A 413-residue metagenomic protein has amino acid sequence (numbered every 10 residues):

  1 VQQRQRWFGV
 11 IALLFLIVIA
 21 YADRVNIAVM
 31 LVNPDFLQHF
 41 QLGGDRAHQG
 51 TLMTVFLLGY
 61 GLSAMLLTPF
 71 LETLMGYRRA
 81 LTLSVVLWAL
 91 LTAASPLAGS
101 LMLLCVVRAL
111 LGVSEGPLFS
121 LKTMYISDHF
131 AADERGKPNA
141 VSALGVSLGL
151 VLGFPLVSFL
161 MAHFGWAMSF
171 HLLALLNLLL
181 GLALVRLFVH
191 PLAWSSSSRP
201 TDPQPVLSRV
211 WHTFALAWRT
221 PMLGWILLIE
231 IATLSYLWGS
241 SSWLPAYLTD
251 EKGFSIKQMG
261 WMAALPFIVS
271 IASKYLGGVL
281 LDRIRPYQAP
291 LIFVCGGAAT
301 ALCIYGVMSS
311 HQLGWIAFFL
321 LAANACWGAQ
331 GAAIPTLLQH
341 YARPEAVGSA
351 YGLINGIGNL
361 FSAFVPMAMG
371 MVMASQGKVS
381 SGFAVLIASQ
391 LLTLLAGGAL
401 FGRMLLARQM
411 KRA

Functional and structural regions predicted by a protein language model:
V1-Q2, A193-I226: Juxtamembrane intracellular "pre-TM" segments in multi-pass secondary transporters
A28-V29, P221-Y275, G331, P335: Extracytoplasmic gate region of multi-pass secondary transporters
L62-G99: Conserved MFS/SLC helix-loop-helix module at the cytosolic interface between two early adjacent transmembrane helices
S63-G76, Y275-P286, M373: Helix-to-loop junctions at the C-terminal end of transmembrane segments in multipass secondary transporters
T73-V85, D282-G296: Cytoplasmic membrane-interface "Motif A"-like loop-to-helix N-cap segments of 12-TM Major Facilitator Superfamily
V107-S147: Cytoplasmic helix-loop-helix junction between adjacent transmembrane helices in 12-TM secondary transporters
S142-L192: Helix-loop-helix hairpin linking two adjacent transmembrane segments in secondary transporters
Y287-I334: C-terminal transmembrane helical hairpin of 12-TM major facilitator-type secondary transporters
